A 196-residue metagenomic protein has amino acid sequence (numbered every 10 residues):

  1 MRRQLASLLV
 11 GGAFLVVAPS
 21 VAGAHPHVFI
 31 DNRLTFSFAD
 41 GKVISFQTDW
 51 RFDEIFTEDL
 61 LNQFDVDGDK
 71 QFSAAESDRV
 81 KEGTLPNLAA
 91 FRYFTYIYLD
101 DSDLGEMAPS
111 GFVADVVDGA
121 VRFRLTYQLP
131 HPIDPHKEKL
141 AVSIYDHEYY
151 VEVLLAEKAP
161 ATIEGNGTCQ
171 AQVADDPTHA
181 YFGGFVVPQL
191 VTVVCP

Functional and structural regions predicted by a protein language model:
M1-Q4: Positively charged n-region of N-terminal signal peptides that target proteins for export
S7-V17: Bacterial N-terminal signal peptides
P19-A24: Sec/Tat signal peptide C-region and signal peptidase I cleavage site
P26-R51: Early extracytoplasmic/domain-onset interaction patches
L34-F38, F52-F56, L129-H131, D146-E148: Beta-strand elements of well-folded, non-transmembrane domains
Q63-A74: Acidic, glycine-anchored loop motifs typical of Ca2+
F72, D78-I97: Short, well-structured hydrophobic secondary-structure segments
F94, Y98-P196: Mature, soluble, non-transmembrane domains
